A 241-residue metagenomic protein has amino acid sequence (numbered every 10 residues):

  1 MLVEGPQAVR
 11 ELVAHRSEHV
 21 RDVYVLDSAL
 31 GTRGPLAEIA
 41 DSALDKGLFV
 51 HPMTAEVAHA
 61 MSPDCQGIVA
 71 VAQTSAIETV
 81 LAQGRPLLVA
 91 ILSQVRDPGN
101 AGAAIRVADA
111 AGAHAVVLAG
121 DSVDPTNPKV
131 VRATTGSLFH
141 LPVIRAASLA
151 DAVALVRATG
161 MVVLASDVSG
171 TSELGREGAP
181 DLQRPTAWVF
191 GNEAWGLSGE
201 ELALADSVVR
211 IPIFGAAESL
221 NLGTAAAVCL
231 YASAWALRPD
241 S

Functional and structural regions predicted by a protein language model:
M1-P63: N-terminal positively charged helical leader segments and presequences
G5, R96-A104, L220-A225: Amphipathic alpha-helical repeat scaffolds
S28-L30, E56-V57, D121-V123, E193 (+1 more regions): Short, acidic/turn-prone active-site loops that include or flank metal/cofactor- and phosphate-binding residues
G31, A55-M61, L149-V153, T171-S172 (+1 more regions): A short acidic, often aromatic-flanked loop/helix-cap motif at beta-alpha or helix-coil junctions that lines enzyme
H51-P52, A72-G170: RNA substrate-binding interface of SAM-dependent RNA methyltransferases
A70, V107-A111, P125-L138, G199-S241: Structured adenosyl-cofactor binding patch, chiefly the S-adenosyl-L-methionine
L164-A217: Active-site/ligand-binding-proximal alpha/beta "capping" segment
